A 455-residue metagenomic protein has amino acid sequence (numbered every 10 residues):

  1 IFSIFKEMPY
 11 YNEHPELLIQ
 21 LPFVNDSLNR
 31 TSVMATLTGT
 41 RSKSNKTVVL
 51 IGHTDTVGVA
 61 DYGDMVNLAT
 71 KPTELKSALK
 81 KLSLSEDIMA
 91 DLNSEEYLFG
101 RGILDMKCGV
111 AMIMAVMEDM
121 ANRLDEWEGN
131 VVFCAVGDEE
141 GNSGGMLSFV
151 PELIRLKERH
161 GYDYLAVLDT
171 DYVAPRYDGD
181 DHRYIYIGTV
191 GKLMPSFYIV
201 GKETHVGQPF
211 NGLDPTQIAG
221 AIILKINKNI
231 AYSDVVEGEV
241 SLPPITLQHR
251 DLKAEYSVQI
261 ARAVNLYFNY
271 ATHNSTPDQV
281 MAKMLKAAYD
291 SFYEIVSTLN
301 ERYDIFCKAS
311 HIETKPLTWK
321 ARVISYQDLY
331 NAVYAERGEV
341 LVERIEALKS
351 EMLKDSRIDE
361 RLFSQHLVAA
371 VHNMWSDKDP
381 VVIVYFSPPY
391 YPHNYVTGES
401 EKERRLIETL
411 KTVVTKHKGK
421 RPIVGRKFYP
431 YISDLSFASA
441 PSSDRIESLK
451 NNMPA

Functional and structural regions predicted by a protein language model:
I1-R101, N122, E126-G129: Acidic/His- and Gly-rich active-site-bordering loop/insert found across diverse amide/peptide-bond hydrolases
H14, I305-A455: An extended, acidic, His-containing surface patch that forms the Zn2+-binding/catalytic region of metallohydrolases
K43-S44, S275-K283, H393-V396: Short, conserved charged micro-motifs
V49-I51, V131-G137, V167-D169, L247 (+1 more regions): Extended hydrophobic secondary-structure segments that form protein cores and membrane-embedded regions
V57-G58, E140-G144, A174-Y177, T204-V206 (+3 more regions): Flexible loop/turn segments at secondary-structure boundaries
L82-M106, I113, Y164, F363-Q365 (+2 more regions): Alpha-helix-centered segments that form part of catalytic cores
N93-G188: Acidic/histidine-rich catalytic neighborhood of metal-dependent amide-processing enzymes
R155-R357: Midchain, well-structured core segments that form catalytic/ion-binding scaffolds
